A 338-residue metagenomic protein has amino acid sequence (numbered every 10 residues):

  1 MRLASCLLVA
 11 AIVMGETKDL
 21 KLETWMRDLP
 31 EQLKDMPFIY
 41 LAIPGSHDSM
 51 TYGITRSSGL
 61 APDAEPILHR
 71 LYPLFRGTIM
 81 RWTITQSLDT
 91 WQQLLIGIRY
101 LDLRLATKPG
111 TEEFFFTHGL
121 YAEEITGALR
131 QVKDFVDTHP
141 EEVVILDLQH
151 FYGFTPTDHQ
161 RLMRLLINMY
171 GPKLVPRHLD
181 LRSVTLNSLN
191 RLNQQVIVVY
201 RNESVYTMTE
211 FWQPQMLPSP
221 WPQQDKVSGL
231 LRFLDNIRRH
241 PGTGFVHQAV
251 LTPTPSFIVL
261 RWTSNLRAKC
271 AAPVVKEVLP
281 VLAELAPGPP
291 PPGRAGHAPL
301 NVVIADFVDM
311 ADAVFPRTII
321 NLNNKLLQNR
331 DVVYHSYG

Functional and structural regions predicted by a protein language model:
R2-C6, A11-I96, P109-H139, V143 (+5 more regions): Long, acidic (Asp/Glu-rich), low-complexity accessory segments flanking structured domains
G97-R99, P140-V144, P172, L192-Q195 (+2 more regions): Loop/turn elements at helix/coil->beta-strand transitions in domains of secreted/extracellular proteins
G97-T107: Active-site beta-strand/loop microenvironment that shapes enzyme catalytic pockets
R104, L146, V198, V303: Conserved, mostly hydrophobic/aromatic
L148-H150: Short glycine-centered, acidic/aromatic-flanked micro-motifs in structured strand/loop junctions that mark active-site
Y152-F154: Serine-dependent carboxylesterase/thioesterase catalytic core of lipase-like alpha/beta-hydrolase/SGNH enzymes
P156-D158: Short, flexible/disordered intra-domain loops and linkers
Q160-P253: Active-site-adjacent pocket scaffolds in enzyme catalytic domains
